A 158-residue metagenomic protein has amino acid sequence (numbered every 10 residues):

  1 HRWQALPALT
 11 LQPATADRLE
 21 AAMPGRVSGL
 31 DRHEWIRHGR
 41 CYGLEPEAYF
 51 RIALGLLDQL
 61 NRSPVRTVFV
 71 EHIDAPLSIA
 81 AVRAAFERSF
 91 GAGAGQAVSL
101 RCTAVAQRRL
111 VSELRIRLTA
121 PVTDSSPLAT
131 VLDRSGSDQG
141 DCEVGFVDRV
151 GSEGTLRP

Functional and structural regions predicted by a protein language model:
H1-A22: An N-terminal structural lobe/cap that precedes and organizes the functional/catalytic core across diverse proteins
L19-P158: C-terminal, well-folded lobe of enzymatic/effector domains
